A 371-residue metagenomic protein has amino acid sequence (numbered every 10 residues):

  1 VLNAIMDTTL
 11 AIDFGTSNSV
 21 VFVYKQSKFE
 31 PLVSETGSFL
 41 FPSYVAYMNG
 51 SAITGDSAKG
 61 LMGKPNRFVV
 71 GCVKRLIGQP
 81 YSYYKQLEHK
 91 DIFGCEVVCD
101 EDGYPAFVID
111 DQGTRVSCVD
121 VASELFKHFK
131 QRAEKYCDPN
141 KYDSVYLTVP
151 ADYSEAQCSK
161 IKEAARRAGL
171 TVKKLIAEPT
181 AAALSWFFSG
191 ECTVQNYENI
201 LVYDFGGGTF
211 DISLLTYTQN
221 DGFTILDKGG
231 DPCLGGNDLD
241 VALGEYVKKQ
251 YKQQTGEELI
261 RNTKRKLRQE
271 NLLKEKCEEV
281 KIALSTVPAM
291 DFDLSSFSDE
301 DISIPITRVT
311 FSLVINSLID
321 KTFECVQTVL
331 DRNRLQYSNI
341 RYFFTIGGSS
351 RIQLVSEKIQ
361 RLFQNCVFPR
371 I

Functional and structural regions predicted by a protein language model:
L2-E88, E96-E101, D110-R115, Q131-I371: Oxyanion-binding/catalytic loops of NTP- or PPi-dependent enzymes
I92: Conserved thiamine diphosphate
